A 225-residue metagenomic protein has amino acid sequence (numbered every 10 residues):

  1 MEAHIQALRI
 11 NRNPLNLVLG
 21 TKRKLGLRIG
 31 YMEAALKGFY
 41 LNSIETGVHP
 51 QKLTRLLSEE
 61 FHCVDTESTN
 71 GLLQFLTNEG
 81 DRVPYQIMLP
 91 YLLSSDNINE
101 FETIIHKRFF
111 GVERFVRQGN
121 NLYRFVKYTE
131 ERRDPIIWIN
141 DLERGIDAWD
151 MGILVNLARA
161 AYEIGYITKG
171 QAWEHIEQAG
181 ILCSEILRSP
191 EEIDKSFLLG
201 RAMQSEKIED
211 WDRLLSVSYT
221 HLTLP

Functional and structural regions predicted by a protein language model:
M1-D147, G152-I153, R159, I186-R188: Long, non-catalytic protein-protein interaction scaffolds
N120, W149, G170, E206-E209: Alpha-helix boundary/N-cap detector
Q171-L182: Amphipathic alpha-helical scaffolding segments
H175, R188, I193-L214: Alpha-helical bundle/repeat cores within regulatory domains of eukaryotic proteins
T220-P225: Conserved small/polar residues in nucleotide/adenosyl-binding loops
